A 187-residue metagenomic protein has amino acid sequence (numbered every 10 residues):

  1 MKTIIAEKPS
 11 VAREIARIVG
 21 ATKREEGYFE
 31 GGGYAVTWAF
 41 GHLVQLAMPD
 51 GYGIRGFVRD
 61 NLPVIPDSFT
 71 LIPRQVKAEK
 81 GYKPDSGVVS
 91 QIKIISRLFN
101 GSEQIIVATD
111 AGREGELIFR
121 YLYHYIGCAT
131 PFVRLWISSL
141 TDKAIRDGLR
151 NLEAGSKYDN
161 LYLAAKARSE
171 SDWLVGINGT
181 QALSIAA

Functional and structural regions predicted by a protein language model:
M1-A186: Intrinsically disordered, low-complexity regulatory segments
